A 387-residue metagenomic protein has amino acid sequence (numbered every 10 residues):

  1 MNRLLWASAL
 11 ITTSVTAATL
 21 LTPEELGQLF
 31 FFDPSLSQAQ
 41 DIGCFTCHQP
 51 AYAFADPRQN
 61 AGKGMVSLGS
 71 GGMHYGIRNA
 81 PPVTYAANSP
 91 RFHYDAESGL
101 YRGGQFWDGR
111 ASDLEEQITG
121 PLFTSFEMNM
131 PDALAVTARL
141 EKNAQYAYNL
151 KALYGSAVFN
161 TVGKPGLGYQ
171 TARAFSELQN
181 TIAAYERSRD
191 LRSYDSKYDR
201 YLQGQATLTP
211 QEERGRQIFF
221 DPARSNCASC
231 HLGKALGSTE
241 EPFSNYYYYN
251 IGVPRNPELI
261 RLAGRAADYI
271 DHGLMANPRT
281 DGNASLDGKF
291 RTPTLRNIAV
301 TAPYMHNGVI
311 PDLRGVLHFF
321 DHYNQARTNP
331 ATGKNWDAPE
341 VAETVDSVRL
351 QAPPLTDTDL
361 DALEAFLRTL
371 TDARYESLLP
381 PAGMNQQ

Functional and structural regions predicted by a protein language model:
M1-A9: Sec-dependent signal peptide recognition, specifically the positively charged N-region followed immediately by
T12-T16: N-terminal signal peptide c-region/cleavage motif recognized by signal peptidases
A17-Q387: Periplasmic c-type cytochrome electron-transfer domains
